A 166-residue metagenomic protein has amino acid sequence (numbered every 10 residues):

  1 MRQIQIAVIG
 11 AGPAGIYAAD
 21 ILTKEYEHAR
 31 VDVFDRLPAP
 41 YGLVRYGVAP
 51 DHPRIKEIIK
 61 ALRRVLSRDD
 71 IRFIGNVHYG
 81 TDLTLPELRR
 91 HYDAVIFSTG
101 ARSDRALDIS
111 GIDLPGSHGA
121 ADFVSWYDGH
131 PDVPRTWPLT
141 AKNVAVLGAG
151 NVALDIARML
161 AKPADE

Functional and structural regions predicted by a protein language model:
M1-I9, I21-D32, G47-D51, L83-P86 (+1 more regions): Rossmann-like nucleotide/phosphate-binding core characteristic of flavoprotein oxidoreductases
R2, G75-N143: FAD-binding core/adjacent interface of flavoenzyme oxidoreductases
Q3, I9-Y26, V124-E166: Rossmann-like dinucleotide/flavin-binding elements
D20-I21, R45, L107-G111, A157-M159: Short amphipathic alpha-helical segments
Y26-G42, E166: Glycine-rich FAD pyrophosphate-binding loop
R30, D70-R72, G116: Conserved beta-strand segments of alpha/beta enzyme cores
P38-A94: N-terminal Rossmann-like dinucleotide/flavin-binding domain of flavoprotein oxidoreductases that bind FAD/FMN
